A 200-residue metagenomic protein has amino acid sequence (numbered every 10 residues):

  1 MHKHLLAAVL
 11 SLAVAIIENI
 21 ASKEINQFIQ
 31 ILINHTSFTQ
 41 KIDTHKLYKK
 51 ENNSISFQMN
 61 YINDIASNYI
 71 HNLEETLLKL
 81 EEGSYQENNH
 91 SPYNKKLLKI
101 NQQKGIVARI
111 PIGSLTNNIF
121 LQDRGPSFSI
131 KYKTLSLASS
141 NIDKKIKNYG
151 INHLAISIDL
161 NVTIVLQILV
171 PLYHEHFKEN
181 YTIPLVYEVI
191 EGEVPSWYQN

Functional and structural regions predicted by a protein language model:
M1-H4: Single-pass alpha-helical transmembrane signal-anchor segments
L6-K79: Juxtamembrane "stalk/linker" segments
N63-I190: Soluble extracytoplasmic domains of inner/organellar membrane proteins
P195-N200: Acidic, serine/threonine- and proline-rich intrinsically disordered appendage/tail regions
